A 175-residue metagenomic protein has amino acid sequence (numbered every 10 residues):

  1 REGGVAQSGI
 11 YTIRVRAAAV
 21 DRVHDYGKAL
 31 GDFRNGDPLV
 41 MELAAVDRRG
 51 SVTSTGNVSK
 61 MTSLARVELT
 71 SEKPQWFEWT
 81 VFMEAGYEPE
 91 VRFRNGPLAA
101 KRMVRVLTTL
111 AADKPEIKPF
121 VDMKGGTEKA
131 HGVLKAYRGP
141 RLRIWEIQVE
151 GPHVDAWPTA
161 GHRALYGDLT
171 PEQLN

Functional and structural regions predicted by a protein language model:
R1-N175: Low-complexity, glycine/serine/threonine/alanine-rich intrinsically disordered linker and propeptide segments
